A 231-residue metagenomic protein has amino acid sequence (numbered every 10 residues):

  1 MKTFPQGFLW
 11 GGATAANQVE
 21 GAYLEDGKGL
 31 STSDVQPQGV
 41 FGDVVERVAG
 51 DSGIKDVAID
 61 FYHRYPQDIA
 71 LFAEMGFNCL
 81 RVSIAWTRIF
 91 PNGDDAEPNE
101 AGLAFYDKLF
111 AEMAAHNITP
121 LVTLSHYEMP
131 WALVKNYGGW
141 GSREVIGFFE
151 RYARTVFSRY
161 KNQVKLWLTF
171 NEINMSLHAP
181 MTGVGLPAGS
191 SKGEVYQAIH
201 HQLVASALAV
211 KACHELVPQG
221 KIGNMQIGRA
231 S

Functional and structural regions predicted by a protein language model:
M1-A49, N92-D94, L103-R229: Active-site region of glycoside hydrolase catalytic domains
G50-H63, G141-R143: Active-site mouth loops of central-metabolism enzymes
V57, R64-Q67, R151-Y152, L208: Short, conserved clusters of charged catalytic residues that mark active-site and nucleotide-handling motifs
D60, Q67, A101, H201: Residue-level signal for the nucleotide or nucleotide-sugar donor/cofactor binding architecture
H63, A70-A73, A104-D107, A111: N-terminal, well-ordered alpha-helical segments
R64-A85: Catalytic domains of carbohydrate-active enzymes, especially glycoside hydrolases
I84-P98: Glycine-rich, proline-tolerant flexible connector loops at the mouths of alpha/beta enzymes
